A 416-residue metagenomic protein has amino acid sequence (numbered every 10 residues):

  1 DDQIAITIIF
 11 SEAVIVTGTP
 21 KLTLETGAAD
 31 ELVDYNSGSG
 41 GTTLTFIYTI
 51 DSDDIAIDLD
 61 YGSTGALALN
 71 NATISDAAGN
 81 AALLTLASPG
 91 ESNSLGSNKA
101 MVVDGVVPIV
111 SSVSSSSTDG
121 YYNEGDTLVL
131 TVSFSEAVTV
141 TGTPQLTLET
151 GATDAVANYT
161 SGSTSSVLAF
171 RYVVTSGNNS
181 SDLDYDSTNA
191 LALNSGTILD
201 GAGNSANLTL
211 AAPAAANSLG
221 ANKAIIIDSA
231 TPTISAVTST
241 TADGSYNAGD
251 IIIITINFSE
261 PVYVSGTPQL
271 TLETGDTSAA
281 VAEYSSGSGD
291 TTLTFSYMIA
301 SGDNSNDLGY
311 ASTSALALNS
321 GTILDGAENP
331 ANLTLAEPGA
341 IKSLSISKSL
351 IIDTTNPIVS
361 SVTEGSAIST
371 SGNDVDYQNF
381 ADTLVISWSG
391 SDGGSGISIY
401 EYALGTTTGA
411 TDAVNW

Functional and structural regions predicted by a protein language model:
D1-E364, V375, G396-I399, L404 (+1 more regions): Non-catalytic beta-sheet/beta-sandwich ligand-binding modules that flank or precede catalytic cores
S369-D374: Surface-exposed intrinsically disordered loops and tails
Y377, D382-G394: Conserved aromatic anchor
